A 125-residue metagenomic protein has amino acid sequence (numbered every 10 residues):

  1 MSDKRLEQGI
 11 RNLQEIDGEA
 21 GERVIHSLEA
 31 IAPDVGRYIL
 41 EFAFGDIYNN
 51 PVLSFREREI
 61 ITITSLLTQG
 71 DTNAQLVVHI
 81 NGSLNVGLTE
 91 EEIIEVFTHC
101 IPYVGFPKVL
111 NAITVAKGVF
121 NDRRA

Functional and structural regions predicted by a protein language model:
M1-R56, N85, V109-A125: Acidic, glycine/proline-rich low-complexity segments that act as flexible tails and inter-domain linkers
N12, A43, V78-H79, E95-V96: A general alpha-helix detector
L40, E57-I60, L76, I93: N-terminal alpha-helical segment
L53, Q69-A74, G105-P107: Short helix-coil transition sites and intra-membrane helix breaks within transmembrane domains of multi-pass
R58-L66, V96-F97: Short, structured motif recognition centered on aromatic/hydrophobic residues
Q69-I94: Mid-chain, well-packed structural core segment of small domains
E92-A116: Preference for long, well-ordered alpha-helical segments
